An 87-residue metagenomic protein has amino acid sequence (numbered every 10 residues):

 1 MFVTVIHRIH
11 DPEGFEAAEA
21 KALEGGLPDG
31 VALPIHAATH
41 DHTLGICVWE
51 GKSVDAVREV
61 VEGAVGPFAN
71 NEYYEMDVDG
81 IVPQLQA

Functional and structural regions predicted by a protein language model:
M1-L44, E50-V60, P67, M76-A87: Short S/T/G/P-rich N-terminal loop/turn motif that feeds into the first structured element of a domain
N70: Short aromatic-acidic-glycine turn motif
